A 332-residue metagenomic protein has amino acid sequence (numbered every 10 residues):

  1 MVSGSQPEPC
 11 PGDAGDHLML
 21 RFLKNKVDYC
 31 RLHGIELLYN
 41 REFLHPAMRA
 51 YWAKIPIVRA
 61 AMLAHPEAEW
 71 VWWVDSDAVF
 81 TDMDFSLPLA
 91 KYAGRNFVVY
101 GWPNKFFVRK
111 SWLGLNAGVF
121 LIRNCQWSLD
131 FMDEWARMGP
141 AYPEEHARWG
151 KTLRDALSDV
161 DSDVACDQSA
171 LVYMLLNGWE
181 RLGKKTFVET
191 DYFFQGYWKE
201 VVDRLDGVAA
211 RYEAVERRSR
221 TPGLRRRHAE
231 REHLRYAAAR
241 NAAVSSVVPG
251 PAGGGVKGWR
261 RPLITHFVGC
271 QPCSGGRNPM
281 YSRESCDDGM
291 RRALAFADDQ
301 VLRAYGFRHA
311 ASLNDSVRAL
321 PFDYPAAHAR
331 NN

Functional and structural regions predicted by a protein language model:
M1-E69, Y305-N332: N-terminal anchoring/stem segment of glycosyltransferases
D13-L18, E42, D84-L87, M132-W135 (+2 more regions): Short coil/turn segments at secondary-structure boundaries
G15, M19, A47-Y51, R109-L113 (+3 more regions): Aromatic-acidic/polar surface patches that form glycan- and anion
D16, L23, M48, I55 (+4 more regions): Generic preference for well-ordered alpha-helical elements
E42, S76-A78: Short acidic donor-binding/metal-coordinating loop in glycosyltransferase active sites
A53-P56, A60, W127-N331: Catalytic core and acceptor-binding pocket of nucleotide-sugar-dependent glycosyltransferases
W70-V74: Short aromatic-hydrophobic micro-motifs that form the base-stacking/packing surface for donor nucleotide recognition
A78-Q126, E145: Conserved donor-nucleotide/metal-binding helix-loop-beta segment in metal-dependent transferases, i.e., the alpha-helix
